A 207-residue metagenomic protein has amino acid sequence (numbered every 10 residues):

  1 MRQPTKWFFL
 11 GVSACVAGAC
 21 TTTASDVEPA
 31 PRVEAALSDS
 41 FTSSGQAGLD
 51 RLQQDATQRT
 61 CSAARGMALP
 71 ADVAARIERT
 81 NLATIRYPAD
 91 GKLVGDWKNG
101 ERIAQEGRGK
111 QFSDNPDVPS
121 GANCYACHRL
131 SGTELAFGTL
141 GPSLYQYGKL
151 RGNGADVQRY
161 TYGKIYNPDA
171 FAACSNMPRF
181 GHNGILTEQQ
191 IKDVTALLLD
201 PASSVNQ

Functional and structural regions predicted by a protein language model:
M1-F9: Bacterial N-terminal signal peptides that target proteins for export
V12-A19, G132-L135: Residue-level signal for alpha-helical transmembrane segments in multi-pass membrane proteins
C15-K110, K164, L197-Q207: Post-cleavage N-terminal segment of exported redox proteins
V27-R32, S40-T42, G95-N99, Y125-L199: Extracytoplasmic electron-transfer domains, predominantly the class I c-type cytochrome c fold
P88-A89, S113, F180-N183: Generic anion/oxyanion-binding catalytic loop in active/binding sites
K110-S113, T133-F137, S204: Secretory-pathway/luminal and periplasmic proteins that interact with or process carbohydrate-rich
F112-N123: Local sequence-structure signature of Cys/Sec-based thiol-disulfide redox active-site neighborhoods
